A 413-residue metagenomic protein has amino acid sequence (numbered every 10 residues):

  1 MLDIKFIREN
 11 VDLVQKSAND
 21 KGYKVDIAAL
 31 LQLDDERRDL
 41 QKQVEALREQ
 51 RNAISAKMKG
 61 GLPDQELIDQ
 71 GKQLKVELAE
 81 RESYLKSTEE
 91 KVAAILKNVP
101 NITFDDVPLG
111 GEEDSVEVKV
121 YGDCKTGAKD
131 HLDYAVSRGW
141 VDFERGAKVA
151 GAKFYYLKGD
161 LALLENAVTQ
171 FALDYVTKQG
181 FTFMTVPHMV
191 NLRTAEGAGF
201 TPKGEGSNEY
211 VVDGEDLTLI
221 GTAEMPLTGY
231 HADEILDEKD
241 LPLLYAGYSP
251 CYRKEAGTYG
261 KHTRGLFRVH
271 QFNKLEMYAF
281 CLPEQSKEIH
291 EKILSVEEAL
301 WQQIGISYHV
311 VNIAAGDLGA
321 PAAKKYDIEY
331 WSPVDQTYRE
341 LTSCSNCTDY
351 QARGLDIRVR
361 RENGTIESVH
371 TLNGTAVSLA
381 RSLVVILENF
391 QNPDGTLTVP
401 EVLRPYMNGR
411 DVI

Functional and structural regions predicted by a protein language model:
M1-C124: N-terminal alpha-helical targeting/anchoring segments
K119-I413: TRNA-recognition modules of translation machinery and tRNA-sensing kinases, especially anticodon-binding
